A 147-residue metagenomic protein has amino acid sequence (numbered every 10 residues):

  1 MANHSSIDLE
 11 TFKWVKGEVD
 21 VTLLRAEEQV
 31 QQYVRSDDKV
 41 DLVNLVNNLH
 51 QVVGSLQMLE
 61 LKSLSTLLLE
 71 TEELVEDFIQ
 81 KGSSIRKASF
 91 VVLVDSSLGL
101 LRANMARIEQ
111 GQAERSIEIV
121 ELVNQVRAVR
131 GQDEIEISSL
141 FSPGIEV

Functional and structural regions predicted by a protein language model:
A2-L9, G82-V147: Structural secondary-structure packing elements that flank or coincide with functional cores
N3-N47, F141-V147: Long, amphipathic alpha-helical coiled-coil segments characteristic of histidine-phosphotransfer scaffolds
E10-V15, D37, L56-K62, S89: A ubiquitous short alpha-helical element
T22-V30, L64-E76, L98, R102: Extended amphipathic alpha-helical scaffold segments
A26-D37, L56-L59, V75-I85, M105-I108 (+1 more regions): Secondary-structure edge/capping motif, primarily at the C-terminal ends of alpha-helices and the immediately following
D41-L45, L59-L74, S89-S97: Short, well-ordered alpha-helical segments that carry or flank key catalytic/ligand-binding motifs at enzyme/regulatory
